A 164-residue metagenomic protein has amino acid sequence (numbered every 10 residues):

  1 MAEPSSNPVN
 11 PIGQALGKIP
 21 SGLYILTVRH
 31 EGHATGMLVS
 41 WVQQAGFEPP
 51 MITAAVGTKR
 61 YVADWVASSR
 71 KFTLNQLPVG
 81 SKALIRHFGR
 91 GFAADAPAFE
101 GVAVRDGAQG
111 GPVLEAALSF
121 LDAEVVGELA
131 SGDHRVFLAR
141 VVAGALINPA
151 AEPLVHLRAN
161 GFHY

Functional and structural regions predicted by a protein language model:
M1-Y164: Basic, polyanion-binding surface patches
